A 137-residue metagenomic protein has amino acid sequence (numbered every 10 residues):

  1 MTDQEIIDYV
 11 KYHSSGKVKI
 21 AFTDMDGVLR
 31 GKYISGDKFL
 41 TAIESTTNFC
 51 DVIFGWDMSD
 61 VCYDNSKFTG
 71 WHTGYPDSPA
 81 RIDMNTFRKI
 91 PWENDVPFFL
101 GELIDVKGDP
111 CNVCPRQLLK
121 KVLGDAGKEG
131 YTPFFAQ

Functional and structural regions predicted by a protein language model:
M1-Q137: ATP/Mg2+-dependent ligation/transfer catalytic cores
